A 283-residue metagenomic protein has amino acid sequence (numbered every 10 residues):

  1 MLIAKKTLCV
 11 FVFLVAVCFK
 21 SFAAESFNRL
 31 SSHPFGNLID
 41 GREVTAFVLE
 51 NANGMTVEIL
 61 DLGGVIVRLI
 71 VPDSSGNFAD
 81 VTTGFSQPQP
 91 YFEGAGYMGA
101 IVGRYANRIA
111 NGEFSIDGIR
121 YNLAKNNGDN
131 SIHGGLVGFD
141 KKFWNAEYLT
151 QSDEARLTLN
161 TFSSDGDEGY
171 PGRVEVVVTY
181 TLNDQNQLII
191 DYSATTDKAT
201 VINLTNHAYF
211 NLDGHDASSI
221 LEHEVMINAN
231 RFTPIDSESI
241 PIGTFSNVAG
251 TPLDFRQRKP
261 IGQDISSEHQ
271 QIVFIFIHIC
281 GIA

Functional and structural regions predicted by a protein language model:
M1-C9: Bacterial N-terminal signal peptides that target proteins for export
L2-I3, V17, I101: Short alpha-helical segments used as structural interaction elements across diverse proteins
K5-K6, K20, E25: Intrinsically disordered, low-complexity polyampholyte segments enriched for Lys and acidic residues
C9-K20: Bacterial N-terminal signal peptides
A24-M55, D61-A283: An exposed, glycine/acidic-rich loop-and-rim segment of catalytic or binding clefts
